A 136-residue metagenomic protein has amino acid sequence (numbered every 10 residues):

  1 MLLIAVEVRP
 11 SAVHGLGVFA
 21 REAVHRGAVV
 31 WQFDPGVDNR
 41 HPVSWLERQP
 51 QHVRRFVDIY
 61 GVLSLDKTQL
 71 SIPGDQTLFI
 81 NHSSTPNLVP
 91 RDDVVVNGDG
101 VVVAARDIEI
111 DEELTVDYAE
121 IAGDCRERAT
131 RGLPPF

Functional and structural regions predicted by a protein language model:
M1-S11, P50-D124: Catalytic core of the SET domain in histone-lysine N-methyltransferases, recognizing conserved active-site
R9-F19: Short aromatic-glycine motifs in intrinsically disordered, low-complexity regions
V13, G36-D38: Short active-site-proximal "capping" loops at secondary-structure junctions
G17, A23, R106-E109: Residue-level "contact hotspot" at macromolecular interaction interfaces
D34-P35, Q69: Intrinsically disordered, low-complexity proline/glycine-rich segments
D38-R54, D124-F136: Short, compositionally biased
